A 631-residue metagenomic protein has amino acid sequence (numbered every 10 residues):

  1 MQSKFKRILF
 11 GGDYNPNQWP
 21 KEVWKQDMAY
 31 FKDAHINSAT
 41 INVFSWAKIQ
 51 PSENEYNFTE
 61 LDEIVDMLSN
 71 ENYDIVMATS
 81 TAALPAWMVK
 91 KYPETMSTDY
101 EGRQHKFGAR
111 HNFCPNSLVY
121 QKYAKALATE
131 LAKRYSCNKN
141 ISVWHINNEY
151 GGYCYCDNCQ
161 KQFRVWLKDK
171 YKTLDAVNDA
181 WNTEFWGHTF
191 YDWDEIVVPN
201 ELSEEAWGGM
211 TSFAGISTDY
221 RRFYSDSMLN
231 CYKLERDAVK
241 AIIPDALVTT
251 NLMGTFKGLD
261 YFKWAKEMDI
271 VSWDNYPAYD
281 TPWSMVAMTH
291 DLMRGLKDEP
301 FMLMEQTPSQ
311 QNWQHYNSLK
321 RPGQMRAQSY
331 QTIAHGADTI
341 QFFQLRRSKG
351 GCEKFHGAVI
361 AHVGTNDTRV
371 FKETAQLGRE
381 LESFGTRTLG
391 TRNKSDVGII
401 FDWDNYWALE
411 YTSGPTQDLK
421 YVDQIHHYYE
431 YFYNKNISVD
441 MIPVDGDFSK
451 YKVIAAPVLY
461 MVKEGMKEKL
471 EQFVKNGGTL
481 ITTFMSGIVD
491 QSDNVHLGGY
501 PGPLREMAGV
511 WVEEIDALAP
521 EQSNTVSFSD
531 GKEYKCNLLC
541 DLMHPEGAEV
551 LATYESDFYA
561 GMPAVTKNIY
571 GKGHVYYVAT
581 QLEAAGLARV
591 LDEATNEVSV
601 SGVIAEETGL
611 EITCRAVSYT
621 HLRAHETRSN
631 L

Functional and structural regions predicted by a protein language model:
M1-S38, R387: N-terminal carbohydrate-binding accessory modules
K6-I8, H35-N37, E71-I75, C137-S142 (+4 more regions): Short, well-ordered coil/turn segments that N-cap beta-strands
F10-Q18, S45-T59, K106-Y123, Y150-Y153 (+6 more regions): The substrate-binding groove and active-site-proximal loops of carbohydrate-active enzymes, especially glycoside
Q18-K32, S52-D66, S227-L234, M285-M288 (+1 more regions): Aromatic- and glycine-enriched glycan-recognition loops and surfaces that form the carbohydrate-binding subsites
W19-F31, M253-F262, P322-S329: Short, acidic/polar
M28-F31, I41-D99, E235-I242: Aromatic-lined substrate-binding rim segments of carbohydrate-active enzymes
G102-I270, D274-D291: Polysaccharide-binding and catalytic clefts of secreted carbohydrate-active enzymes
I196, K233, D245, G254 (+4 more regions): Carbohydrate-binding surfaces of carbohydrate-active enzymes
